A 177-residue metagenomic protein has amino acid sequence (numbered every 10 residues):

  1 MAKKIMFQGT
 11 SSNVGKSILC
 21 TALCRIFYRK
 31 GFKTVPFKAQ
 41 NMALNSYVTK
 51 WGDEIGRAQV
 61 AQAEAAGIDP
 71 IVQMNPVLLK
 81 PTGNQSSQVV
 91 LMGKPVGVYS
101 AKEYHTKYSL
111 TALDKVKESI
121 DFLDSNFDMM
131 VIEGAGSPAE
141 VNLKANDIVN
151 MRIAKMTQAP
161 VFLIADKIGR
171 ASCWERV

Functional and structural regions predicted by a protein language model:
M1-R176: Flexible phosphate-sensing "switch/lid" loops adjacent to ATP/NTP-binding sites across phosphate-transfer
